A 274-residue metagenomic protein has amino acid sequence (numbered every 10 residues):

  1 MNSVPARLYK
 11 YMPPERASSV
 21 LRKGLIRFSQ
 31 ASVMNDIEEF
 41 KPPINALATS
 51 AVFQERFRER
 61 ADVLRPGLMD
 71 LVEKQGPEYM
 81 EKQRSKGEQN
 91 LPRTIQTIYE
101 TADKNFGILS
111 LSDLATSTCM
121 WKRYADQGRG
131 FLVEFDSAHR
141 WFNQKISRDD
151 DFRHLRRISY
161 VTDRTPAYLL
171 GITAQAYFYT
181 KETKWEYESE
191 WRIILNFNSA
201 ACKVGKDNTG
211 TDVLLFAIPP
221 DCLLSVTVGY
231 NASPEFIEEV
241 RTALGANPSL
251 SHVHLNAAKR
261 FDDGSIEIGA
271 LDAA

Functional and structural regions predicted by a protein language model:
M1-A274: Partner-binding and oligomerization surfaces adjacent to conserved cores of proteins that assemble macromolecular
